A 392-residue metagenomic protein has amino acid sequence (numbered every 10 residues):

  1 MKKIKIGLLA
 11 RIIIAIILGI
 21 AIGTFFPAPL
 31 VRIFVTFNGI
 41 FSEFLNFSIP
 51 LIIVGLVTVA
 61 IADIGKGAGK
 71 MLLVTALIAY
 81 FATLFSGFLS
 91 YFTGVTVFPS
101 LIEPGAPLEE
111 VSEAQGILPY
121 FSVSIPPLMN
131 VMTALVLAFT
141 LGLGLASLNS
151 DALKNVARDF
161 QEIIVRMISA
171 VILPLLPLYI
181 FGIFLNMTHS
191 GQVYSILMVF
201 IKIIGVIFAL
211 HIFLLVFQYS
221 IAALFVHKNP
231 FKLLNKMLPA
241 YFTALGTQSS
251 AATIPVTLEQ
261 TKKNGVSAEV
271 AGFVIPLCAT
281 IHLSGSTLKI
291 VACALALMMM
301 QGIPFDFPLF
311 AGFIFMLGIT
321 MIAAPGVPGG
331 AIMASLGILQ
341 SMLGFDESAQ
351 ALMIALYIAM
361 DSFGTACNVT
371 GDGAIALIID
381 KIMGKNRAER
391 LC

Functional and structural regions predicted by a protein language model:
K2-F26, G39-S48, K70-K232, C392: Signature of multi-pass transmembrane helix bundles
P27, A62-K70, A146-D151, D159 (+6 more regions): Juxtamembrane helix-boundary/capping and inter-helix hinge elements in multi-pass membrane proteins
R32-N46, N155-A170, N235-T243, E259-K263 (+2 more regions): Short amphipathic alpha-helical coupling elements at transmembrane boundaries
I33, G69, L73, V193-I201 (+3 more regions): Membrane-water interface of transmembrane alpha-helices in multipass transporters/channels
I40, F44, V57, T75-Y80 (+9 more regions): Transmembrane helix-bundle signature of multi-pass membrane transporters/permeases
G69-T75, A170-L173, K263-A279, F305-P308 (+2 more regions): Membrane-interface alpha-helices at helix entry/exit sites of multi-pass transporters
L234-V291, G318-I332, A359-I378: Alpha-helical membrane segments and immediately flanking helix-loop junctions that form or couple to the substrate/ion
V291-C392: Transmembrane alpha-helical segments and their short flanking loops that form helix-hairpins/helix-helix interfaces
